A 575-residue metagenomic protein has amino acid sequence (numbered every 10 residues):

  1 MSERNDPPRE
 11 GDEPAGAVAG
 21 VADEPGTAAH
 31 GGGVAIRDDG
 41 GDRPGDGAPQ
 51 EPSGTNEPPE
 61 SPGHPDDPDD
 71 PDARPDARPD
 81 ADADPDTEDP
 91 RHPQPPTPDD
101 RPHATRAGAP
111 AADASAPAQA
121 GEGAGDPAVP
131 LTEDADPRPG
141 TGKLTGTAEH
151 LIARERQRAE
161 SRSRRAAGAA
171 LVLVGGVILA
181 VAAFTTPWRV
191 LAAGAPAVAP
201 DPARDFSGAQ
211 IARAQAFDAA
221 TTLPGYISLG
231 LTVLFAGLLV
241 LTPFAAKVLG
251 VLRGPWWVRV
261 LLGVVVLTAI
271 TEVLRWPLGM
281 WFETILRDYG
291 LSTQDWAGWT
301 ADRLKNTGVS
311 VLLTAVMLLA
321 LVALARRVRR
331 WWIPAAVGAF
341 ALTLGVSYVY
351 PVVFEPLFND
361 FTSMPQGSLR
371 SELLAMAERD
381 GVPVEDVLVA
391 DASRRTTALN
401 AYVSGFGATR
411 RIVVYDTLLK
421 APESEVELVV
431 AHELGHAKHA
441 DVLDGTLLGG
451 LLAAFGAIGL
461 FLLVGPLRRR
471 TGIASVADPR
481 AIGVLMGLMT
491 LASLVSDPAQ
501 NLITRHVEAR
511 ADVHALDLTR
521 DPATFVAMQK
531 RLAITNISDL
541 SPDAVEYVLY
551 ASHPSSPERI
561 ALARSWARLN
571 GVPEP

Functional and structural regions predicted by a protein language model:
M1-A167, G176-L179, V572-P575: Actinobacteria-biased recognition of intrinsically disordered, low-complexity terminal regions
L144, H150-L171, A180-T242, K247-S475 (+2 more regions): Polar-ligand-bearing catalytic/cofactor-coordination segments of membrane-embedded or membrane-tethered inner-membrane
V476-L485: N-terminal signal-anchor/signal peptide hydrophobic helix marking the start of the first transmembrane segment
